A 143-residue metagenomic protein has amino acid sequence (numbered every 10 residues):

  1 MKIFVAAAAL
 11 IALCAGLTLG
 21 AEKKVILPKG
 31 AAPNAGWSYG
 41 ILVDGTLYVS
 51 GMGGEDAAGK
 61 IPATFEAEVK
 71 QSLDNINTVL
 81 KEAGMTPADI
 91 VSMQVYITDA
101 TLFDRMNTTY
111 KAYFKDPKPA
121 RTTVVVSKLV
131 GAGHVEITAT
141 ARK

Functional and structural regions predicted by a protein language model:
K2-S92, I97-K143: N-terminal presequence-like segments and the immediate start of the first folded domain
